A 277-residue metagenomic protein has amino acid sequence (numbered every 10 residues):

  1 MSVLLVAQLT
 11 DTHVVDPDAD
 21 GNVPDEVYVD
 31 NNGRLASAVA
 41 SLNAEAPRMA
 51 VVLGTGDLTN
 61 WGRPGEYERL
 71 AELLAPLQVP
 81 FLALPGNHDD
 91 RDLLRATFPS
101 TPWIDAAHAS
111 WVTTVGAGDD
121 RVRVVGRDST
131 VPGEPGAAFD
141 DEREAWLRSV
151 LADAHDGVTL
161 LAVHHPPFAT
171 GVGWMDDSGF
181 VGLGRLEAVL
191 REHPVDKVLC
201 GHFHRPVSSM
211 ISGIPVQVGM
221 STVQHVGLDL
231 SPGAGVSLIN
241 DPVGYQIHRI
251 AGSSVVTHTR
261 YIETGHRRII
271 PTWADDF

Functional and structural regions predicted by a protein language model:
M1-R69: N-terminal active-site segment of His-dependent metallophosphoesterases
V3-A19, R121-V131, L160-A162, I214-M220 (+1 more regions): Active-site-proximal beta-strand elements of phosphoester/diester hydrolases
H13-D18, N60-G65, N87-R95, P132-P135 (+3 more regions): Active-site environment of divalent metal-dependent phosphoester hydrolases
E26, H225-S237: Short, surface-exposed loop/helix-turn segments at secondary-structure junctions that function as lids/hinges flanking
L35-V51, G136-Q217, I239, Q246-I247 (+2 more regions): His/acidic metal-ligating clusters that form di-metal
R63-S149, R185-P194, A234-G235, I239-R249 (+1 more regions): Extended active-site neighborhood of metal-dependent phosphoesterases/phosphodiesterases
T259-I269: Short, solvent-exposed aromatic-acidic interface loops
